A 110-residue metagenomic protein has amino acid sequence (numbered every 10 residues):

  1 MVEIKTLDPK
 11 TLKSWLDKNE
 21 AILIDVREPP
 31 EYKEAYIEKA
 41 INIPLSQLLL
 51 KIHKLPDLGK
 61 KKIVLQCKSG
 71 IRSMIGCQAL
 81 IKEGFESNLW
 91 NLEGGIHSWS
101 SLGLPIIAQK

Functional and structural regions predicted by a protein language model:
M1-I22, P29-K62, I71-K110: Rhodanese-like catalytic fold shared by cysteine-dependent sulfurtransferases and DSP/PTP-type phosphatases
Q66: Short, surface-exposed ligand- or partner-binding patches at beta-edge/loop junctions that are enriched in aromatics
